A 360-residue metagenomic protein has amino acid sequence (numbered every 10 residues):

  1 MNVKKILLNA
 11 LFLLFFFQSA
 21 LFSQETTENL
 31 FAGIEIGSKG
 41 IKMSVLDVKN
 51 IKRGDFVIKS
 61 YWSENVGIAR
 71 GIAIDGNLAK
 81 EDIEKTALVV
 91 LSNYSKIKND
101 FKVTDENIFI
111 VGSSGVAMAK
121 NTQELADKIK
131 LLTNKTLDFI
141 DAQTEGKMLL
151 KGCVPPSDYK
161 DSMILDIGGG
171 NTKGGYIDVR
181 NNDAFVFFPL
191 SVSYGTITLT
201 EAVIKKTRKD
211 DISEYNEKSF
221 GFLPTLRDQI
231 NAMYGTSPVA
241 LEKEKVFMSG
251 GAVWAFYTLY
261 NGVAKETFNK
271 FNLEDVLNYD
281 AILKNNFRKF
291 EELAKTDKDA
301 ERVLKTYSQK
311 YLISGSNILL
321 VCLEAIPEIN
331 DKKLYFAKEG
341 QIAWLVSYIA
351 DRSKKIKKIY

Functional and structural regions predicted by a protein language model:
M1-A10: Bacterial N-terminal signal peptides that target proteins for export
N9-S19: Bacterial N-terminal signal peptides
L21-Q24: Boundary at the C-terminal end of the N-terminal hydrophobic targeting segment
T26-F56, C153, S157-F188, V192 (+1 more regions): Gly/Thr-rich phosphate-binding beta-strand-loop-beta motif of the actin/hexokinase/Hsp70
T27, A32-L125, I129: Conserved phosphate-binding loops in N-terminal lobes of ATP-dependent enzymes of the actin/Hsp70/sugar-kinase
G71-L91, V116-N121, L125-D161, Y176-N181 (+2 more regions): Helical "lid/coupling" subdomains associated with nucleotide-phosphate turnover
I108-S114, Q143-K147, G169: Short, glycine/charge-rich beta-strand/loop segments that flank catalytic centers and engage negatively charged groups
